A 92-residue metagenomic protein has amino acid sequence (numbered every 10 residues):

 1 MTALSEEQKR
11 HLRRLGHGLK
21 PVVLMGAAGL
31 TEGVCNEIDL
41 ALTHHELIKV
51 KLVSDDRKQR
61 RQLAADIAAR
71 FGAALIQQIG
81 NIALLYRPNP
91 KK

Functional and structural regions predicted by a protein language model:
M1-K92: Positively charged, polar, low-complexity stretches
